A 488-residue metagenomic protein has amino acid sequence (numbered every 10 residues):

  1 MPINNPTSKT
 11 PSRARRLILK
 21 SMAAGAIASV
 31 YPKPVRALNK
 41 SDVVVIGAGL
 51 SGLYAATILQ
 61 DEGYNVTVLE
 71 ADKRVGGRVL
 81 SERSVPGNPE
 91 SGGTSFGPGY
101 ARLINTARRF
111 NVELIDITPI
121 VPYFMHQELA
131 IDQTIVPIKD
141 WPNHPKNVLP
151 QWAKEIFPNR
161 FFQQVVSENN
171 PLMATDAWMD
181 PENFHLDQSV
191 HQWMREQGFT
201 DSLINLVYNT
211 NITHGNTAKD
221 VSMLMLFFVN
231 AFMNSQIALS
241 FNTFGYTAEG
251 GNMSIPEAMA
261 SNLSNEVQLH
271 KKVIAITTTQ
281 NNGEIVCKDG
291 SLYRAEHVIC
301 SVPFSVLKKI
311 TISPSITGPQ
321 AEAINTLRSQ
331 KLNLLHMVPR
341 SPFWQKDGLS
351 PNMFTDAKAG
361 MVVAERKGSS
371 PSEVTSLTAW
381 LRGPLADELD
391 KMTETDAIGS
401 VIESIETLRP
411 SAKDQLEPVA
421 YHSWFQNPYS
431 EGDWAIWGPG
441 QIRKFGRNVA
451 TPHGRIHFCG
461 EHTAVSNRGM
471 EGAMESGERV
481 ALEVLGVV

Functional and structural regions predicted by a protein language model:
M1-R13: N-terminal secretory signal peptides
V43-T67: N-terminal Rossmann-like FAD-binding beta1-loop-alpha1 element of flavoenzymes
D61-S81: Glycine-rich FAD pyrophosphate-binding loop
R108, I115-K219, F241: Mobile amphipathic helical/loop "lid" adjacent to a hydrophobic cofactor/ligand pocket
N170-K272, Q280-G283, I436-W437: Active-site/ligand-binding neighborhood in enzyme catalytic cores
N282, K331, K346-V488: Conserved flavin/dinucleotide-binding core of flavoenzymes
D289-H297: Core beta-strand elements of the Rossmann-like FAD/NAD(P) dinucleotide-binding domain in flavoenzyme oxidoreductases
C300-I316: Flavin (primarily FAD) binding-site architecture
